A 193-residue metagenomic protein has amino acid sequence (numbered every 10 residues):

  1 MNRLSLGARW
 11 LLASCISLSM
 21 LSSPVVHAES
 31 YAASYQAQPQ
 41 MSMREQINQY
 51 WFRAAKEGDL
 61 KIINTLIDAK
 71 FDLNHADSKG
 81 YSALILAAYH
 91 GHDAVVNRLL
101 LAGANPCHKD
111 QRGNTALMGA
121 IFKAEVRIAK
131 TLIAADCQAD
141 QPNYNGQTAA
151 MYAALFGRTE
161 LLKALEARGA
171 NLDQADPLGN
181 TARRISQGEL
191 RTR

Functional and structural regions predicted by a protein language model:
I62, A94-V95, R127-I128, E160-L161 (+1 more regions): Conserved ankyrin/ankyrin-like repeat signature
A154, T159-R193: Leucine-rich solenoid repeat scaffolds
